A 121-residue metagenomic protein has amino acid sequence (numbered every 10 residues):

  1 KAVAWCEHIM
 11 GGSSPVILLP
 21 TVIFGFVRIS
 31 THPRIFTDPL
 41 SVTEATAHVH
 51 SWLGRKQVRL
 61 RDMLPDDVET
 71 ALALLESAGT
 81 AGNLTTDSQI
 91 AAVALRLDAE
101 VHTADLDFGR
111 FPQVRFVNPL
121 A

Functional and structural regions predicted by a protein language model:
K1-L18, R34-A47, L97: Short, well-structured N-terminal submotif of metal-dependent ribonuclease cores
S13, S30-I35, K56-Q57, G79: Short amphipathic alpha-helical interaction patches enriched in hydrophobic/aromatic residues with interspersed Lys/Arg
P15, Q57-R59, R115: Conserved beta-strand segments of alpha/beta enzyme cores
I17-P20, T103-A104: Short beta-strand segments at enzyme active-site cores
W52: Ligand-binding beta-strand-loop-alpha-helix segment within the catalytic cores of soluble metabolic enzymes
Q57-H102: Active-site neighborhoods of divalent-metal-dependent phosphate/nucleic-acid chemistry enzymes
A91-A121: Acidic, PIN/NYN-like endoribonuclease modules and their adjacent C-terminal/linker elements
